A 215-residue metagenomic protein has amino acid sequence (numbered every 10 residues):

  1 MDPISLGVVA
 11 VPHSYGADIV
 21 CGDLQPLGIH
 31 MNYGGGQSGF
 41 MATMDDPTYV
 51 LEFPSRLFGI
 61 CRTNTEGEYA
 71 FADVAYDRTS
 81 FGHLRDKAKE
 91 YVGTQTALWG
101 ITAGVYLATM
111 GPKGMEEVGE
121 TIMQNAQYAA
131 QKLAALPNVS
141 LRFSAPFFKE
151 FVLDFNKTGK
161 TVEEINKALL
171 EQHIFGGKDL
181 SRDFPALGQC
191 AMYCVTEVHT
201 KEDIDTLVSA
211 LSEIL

Functional and structural regions predicted by a protein language model:
M1-A70, A75, N138, L153 (+6 more regions): Conserved PLP-enzyme active-site core in the AAT-like
H13, A108, L170: Short polybasic/polar patches that bind polyanions
L24-P137, L141-S144: Active-site C-terminal subdomain of aminotransferase-like
P26, V198-H199: Short glycine-rich anion-binding loops that position phosphate/pyrophosphate groups of nucleotides and phosphorylated
R85-E90, E202-L215: Short flexible/disordered coil segments
K113-V195, K201-E202, T206: Conserved C-terminal alpha-helix-loop-beta "cap" of PLP-dependent enzymes that closes/shapes the active-site mouth
